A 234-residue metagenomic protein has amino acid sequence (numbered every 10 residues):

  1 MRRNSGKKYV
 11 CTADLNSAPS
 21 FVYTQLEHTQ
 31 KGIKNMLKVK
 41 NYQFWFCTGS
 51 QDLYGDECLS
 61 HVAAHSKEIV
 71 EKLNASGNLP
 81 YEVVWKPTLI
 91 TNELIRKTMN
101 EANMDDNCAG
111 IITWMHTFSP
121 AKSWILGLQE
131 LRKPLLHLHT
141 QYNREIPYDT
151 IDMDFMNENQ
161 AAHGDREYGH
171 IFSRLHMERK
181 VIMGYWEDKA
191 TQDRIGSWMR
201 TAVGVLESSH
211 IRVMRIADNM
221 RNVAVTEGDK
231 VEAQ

Functional and structural regions predicted by a protein language model:
R2-R3: Basic polycationic patches enriched in arginine
L15-S17: Short hydrophobic targeting helices and cationic amphipathic motifs that mediate membrane/organellar targeting
P19-N35: Short, Lys/Arg-enriched N-terminal segments with co-localized hydrophobic residues within the first ~10-30 amino acids
M36-Q234: Metallocofactor- and cofactor-centric catalytic cores in central/energy metabolism, strongly enriched
